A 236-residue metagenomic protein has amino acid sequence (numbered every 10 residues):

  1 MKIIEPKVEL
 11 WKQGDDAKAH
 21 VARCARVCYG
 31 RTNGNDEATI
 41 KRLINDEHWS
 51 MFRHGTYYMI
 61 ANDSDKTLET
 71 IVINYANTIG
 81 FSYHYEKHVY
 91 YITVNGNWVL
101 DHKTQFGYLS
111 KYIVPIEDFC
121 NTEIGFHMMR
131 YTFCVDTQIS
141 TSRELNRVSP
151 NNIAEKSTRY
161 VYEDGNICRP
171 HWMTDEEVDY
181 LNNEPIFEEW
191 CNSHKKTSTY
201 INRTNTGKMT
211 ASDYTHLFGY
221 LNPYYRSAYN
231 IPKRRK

Functional and structural regions predicted by a protein language model:
M1-K236: Family-specific signature for flavin-dependent thymidylate synthase
